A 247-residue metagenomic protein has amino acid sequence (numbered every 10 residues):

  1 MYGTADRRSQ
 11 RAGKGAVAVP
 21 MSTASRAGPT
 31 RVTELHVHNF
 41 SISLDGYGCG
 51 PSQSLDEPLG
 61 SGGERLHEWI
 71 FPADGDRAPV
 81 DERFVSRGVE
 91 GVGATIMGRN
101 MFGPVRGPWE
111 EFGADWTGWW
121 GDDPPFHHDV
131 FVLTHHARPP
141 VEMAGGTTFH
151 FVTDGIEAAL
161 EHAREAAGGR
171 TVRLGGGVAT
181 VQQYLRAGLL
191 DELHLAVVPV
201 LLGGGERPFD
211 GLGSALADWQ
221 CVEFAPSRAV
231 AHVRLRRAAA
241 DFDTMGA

Functional and structural regions predicted by a protein language model:
Y2, G15-A247: Enzymes that bind and transform nitrogen-containing heteroaromatic metabolites
R11: Cationic, low-complexity basic patches in intrinsically disordered or flexible, solvent-exposed regions
